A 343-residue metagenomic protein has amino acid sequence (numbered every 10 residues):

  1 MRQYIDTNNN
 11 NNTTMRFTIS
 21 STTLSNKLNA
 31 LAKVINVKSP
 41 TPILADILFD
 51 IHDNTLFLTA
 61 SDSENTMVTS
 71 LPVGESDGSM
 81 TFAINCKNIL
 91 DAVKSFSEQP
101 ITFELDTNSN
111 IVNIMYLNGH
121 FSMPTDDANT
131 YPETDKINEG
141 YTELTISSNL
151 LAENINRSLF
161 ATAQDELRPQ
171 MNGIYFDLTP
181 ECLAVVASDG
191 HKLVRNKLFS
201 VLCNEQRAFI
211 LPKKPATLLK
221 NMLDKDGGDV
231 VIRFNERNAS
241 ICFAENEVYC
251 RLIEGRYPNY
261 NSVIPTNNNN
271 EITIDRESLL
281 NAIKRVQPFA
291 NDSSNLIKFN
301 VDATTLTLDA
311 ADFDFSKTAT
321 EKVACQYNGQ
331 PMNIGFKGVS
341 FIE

Functional and structural regions predicted by a protein language model:
M1-E343: Structural preference for solvent-exposed beta-strand-turn elements and adjacent flexible terminal/loop segments within
